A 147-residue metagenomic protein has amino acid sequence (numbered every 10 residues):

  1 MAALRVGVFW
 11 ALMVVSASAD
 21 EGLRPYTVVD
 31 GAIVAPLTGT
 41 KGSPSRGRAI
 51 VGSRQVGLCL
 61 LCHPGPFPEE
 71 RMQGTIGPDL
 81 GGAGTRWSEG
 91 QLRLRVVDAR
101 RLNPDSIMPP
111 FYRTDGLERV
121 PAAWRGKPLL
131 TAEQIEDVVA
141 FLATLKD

Functional and structural regions predicted by a protein language model:
A2-W10: Sec-dependent signal peptide recognition, specifically the positively charged N-region followed immediately by
V14-S16: N-terminal signal peptide c-region/cleavage motif recognized by signal peptidases
E21-R54: Electrostatic cytochrome c docking/interface patches
L37-K41, I50, L60, P64-R101 (+1 more regions): Gly/Gly-Pro-rich "capping" loops immediately C-terminal to redox-active cysteine motifs in periplasmic/lumenal
K41, S45, S53, R86 (+1 more regions): Soluble non-cytosolic domains of exported or imported proteins
R54-L58, P66, Q134: Short pre-active-site segment immediately N-terminal to redox-active cysteine/selenocysteine motifs in thiol-based
V56, N103, D147: Short sequence/structural segments immediately N-terminal
R95, F111-D147: C-terminal capping alpha-helices of c-type cytochrome domains
